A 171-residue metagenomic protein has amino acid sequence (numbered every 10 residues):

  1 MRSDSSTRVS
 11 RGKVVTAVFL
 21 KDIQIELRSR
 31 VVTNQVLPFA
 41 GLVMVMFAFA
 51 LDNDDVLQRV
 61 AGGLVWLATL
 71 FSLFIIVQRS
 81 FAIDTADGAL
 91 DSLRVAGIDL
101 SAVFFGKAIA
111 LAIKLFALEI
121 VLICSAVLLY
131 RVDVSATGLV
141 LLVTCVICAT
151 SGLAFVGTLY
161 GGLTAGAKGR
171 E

Functional and structural regions predicted by a protein language model:
R2-V36: Aromatic- and glycine-rich beta-strand/loop motifs that create alpha-glucan
E26, F74-A96, A108: Transmembrane helix boundary and interhelical loop/hinge segments in multi-pass membrane proteins
R30-L51, W66-L70: Hydrophobic alpha-helical transmembrane segments of multi-pass membrane transport/permease proteins
A50-D55, A126-V134, A165-G169: Short helix-capping/hinge motifs at transmembrane helix termini and TM-loop junctions
A61-V77, F81: Long, hydrophobic alpha-helical segments
L100-V127: Selective transmembrane-helix segments that form parts of the transport pathway or gating/packing helices in multipass
L122-T150: Secretory targeting signals
I147-E171: A structural motif at transmembrane helix-loop-helix junctions in multipass membrane proteins
